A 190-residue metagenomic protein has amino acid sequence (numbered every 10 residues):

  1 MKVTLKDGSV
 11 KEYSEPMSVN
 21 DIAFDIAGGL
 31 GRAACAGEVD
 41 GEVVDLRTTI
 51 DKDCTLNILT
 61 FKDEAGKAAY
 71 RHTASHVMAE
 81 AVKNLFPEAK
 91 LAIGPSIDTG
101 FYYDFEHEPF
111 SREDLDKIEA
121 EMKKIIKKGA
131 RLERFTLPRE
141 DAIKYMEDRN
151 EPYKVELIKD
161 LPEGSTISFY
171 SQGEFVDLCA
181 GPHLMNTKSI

Functional and structural regions predicted by a protein language model:
M1-S75, A79-I97, A120-K124: Ubiquitin-like/PB1-type beta-grasp interaction modules and other compact soluble beta-rich domains
T48-A69, K90-S96, Y102-I190: Auxiliary tRNA-acceptor-end handling modules of aminoacyl-tRNA synthetases
